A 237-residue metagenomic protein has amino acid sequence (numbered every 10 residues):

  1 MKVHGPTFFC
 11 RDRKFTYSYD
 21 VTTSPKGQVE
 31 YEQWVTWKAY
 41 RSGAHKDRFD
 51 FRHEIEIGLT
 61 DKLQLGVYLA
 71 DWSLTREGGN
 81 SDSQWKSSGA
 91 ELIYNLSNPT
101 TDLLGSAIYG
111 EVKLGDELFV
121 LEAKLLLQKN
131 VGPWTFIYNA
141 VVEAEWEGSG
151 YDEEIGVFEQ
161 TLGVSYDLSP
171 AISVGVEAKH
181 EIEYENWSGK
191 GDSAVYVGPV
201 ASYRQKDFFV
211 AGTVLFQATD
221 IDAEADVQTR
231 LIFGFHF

Functional and structural regions predicted by a protein language model:
M1-H236: Transmembrane beta-barrel domains of Gram-negative outer membranes and organellar outer membranes
